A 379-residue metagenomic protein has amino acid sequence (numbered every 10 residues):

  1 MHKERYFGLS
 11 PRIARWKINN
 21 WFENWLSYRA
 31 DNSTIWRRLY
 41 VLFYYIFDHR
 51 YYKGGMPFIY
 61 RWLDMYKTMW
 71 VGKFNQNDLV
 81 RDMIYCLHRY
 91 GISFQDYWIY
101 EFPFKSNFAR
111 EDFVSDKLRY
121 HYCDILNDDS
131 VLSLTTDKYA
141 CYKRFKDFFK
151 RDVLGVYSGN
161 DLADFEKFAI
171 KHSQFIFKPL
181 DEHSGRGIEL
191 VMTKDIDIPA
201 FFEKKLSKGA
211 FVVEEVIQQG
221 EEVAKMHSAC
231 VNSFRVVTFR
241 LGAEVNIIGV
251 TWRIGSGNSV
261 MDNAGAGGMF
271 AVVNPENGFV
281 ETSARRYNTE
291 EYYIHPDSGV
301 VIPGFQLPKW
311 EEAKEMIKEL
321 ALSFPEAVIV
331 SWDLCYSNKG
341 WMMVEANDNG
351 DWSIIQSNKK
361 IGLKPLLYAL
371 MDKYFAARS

Functional and structural regions predicted by a protein language model:
M1-Y45: Intrinsically disordered, low-structural-confidence terminal and linker regions
R38-K167, I317: Conserved N-proximal alpha/beta basic substrate-recognition cap immediately N-terminal to, or forming the N-lobe
H121-F234, F239-G242: Active-site nucleotide/adenylate-binding loops and adjacent lid/helix of ATP-dependent enzymes
G155-G159, W252, V330-D333: Acidic carboxylate-rich catalytic motifs and surrounding loops in phosphoryl-/glycosyl-chemistry enzymes
F175, N246-I248, M342-V344: Protein kinase-like catalytic core scaffold
D181-H183, Q218-Q219, A243, W252-G255 (+2 more regions): Short, solvent-exposed loop/turn segments at secondary-structure junctions
H227, V231-E315: ATP-dependent carboxylate/phosphate-activation module, predominantly the ATP-grasp catalytic core and closely related
Y292-K318, L322-I329, Y336-S379: C-terminal active-site "lid" helix and adjoining low-complexity regulatory extension at the edge of ATP-using catalytic
